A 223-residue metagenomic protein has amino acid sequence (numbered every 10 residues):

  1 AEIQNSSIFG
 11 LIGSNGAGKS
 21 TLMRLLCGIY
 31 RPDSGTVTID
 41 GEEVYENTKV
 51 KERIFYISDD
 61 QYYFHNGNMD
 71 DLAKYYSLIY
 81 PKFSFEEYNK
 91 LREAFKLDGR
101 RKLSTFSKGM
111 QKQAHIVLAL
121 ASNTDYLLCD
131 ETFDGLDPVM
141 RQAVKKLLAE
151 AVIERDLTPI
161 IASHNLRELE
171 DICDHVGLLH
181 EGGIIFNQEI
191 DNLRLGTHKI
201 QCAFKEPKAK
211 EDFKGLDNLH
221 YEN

Functional and structural regions predicted by a protein language model:
S14-G18: Walker A (P-loop) phosphate-binding loop of ABC-type ATPase nucleotide-binding domains
C27: Helix-to-loop junction immediately C-terminal to a conserved catalytic motif
D33-T36, E181: Conserved coupling/switch loops of ABC nucleotide-binding domains, chiefly the family-specific signature
G35-V50: Conserved ABC transporter NBD signature motif
S58-A114: ABC-family P-loop ATPase nucleotide-binding domains
L127-E131: Catalytic Walker B motif of ABC-type/P-loop ATPase nucleotide-binding domains
V144-N223: ABC transporter nucleotide-binding domain
